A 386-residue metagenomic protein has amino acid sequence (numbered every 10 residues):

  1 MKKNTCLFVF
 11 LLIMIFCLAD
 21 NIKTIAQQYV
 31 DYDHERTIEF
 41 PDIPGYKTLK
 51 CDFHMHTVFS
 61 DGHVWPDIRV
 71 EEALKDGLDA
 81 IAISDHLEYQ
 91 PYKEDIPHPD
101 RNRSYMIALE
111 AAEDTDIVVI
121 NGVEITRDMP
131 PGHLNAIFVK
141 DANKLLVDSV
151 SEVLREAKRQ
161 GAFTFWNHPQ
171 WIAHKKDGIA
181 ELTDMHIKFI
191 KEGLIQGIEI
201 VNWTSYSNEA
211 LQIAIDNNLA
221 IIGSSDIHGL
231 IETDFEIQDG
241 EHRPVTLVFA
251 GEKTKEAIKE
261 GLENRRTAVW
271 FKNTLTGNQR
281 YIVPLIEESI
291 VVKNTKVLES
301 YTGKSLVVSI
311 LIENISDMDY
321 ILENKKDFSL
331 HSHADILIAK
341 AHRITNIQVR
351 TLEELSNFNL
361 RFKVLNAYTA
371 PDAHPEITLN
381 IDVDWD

Functional and structural regions predicted by a protein language model:
M1-F10: Bacterial N-terminal signal peptides that target proteins for export
V9-A19: Bacterial N-terminal signal peptides
I22-C51, V70, G132-V139, D177-D386: Charged catalytic cores and adjacent phosphate/nucleic-acid-binding surfaces used for phosphate/nucleic-acid chemistry
Y29-F163, N167, G193, I200 (+2 more regions): A metal-dependent hydrolase metal-coordination microenvironment
H86, I125, Q170, I227 (+1 more regions): Residue-level "edge-of-site" marker
E88-Q90, A173, H228-I231: Short gly/pro/ser/thr-enriched loop/turn and capping motifs at secondary-structure boundaries
F163-G178: Aromatic-lined carbohydrate-recognition surfaces of secreted/lumenal glycan-active proteins
